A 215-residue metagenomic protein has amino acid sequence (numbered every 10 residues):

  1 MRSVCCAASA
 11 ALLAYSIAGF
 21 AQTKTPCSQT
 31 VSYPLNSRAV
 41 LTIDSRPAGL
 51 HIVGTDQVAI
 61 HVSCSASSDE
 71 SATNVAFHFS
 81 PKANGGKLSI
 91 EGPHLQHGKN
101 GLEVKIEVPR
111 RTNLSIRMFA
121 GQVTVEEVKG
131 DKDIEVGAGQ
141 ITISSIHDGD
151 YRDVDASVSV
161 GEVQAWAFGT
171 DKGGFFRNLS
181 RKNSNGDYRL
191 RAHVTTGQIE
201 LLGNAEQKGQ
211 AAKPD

Functional and structural regions predicted by a protein language model:
M1-A8: Bacterial N-terminal signal peptides that target proteins for export
S16-A18: N-terminal signal peptide c-region/cleavage motif recognized by signal peptidases
F20-Q22: Boundary of Sec targeting at the N-terminus
P26-N36, S63, A72, K82 (+5 more regions): Short, surface-exposed interaction patches in beta-rich subdomains that mediate adhesion/assembly near membranes
S37-A39, R46, V58-I60, G86 (+6 more regions): Envelope-exposed proteins and targeting segments
S45-S80: N-terminal, post-signal-peptide region of Sec/Tat-exported proteins
S80-R110, I116-A120, K129, A138: Flexible, surface-exposed loop/linker segments and immediately adjacent secondary-structure boundaries
